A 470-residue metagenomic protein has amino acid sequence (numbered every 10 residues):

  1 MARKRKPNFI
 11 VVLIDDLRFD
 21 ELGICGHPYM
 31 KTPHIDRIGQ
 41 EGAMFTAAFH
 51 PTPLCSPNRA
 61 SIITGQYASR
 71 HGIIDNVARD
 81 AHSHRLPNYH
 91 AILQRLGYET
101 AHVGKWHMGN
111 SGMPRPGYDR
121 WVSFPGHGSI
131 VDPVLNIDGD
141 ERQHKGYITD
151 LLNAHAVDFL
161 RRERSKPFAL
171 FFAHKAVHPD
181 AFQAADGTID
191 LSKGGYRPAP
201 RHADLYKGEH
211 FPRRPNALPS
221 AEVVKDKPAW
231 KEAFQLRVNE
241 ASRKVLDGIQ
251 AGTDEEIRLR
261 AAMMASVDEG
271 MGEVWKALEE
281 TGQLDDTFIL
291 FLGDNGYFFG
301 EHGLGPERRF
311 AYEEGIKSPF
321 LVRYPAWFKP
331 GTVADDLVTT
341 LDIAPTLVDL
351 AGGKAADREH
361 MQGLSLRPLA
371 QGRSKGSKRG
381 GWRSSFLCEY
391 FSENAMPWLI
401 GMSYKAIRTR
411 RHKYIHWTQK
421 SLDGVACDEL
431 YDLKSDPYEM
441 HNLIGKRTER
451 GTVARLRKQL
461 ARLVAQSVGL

Functional and structural regions predicted by a protein language model:
M1-E429, P437-L470: Formylglycine-dependent sulfatase
